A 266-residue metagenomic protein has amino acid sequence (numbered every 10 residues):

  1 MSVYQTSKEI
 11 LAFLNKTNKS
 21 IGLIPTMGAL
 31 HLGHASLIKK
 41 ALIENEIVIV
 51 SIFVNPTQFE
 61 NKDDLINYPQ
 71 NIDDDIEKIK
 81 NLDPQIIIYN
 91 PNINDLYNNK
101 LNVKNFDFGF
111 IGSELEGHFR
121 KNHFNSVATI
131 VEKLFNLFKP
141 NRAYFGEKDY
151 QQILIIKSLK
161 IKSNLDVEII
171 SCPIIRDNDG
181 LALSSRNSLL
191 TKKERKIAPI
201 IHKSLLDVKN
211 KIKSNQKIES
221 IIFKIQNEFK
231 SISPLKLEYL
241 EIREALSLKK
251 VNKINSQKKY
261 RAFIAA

Functional and structural regions predicted by a protein language model:
S2-P234, R243, S247-I254, Y260: Nucleotidyltransferase catalytic core that binds NTPs
L240: Substrate/ligand-engaging "lid" and interaction regions
